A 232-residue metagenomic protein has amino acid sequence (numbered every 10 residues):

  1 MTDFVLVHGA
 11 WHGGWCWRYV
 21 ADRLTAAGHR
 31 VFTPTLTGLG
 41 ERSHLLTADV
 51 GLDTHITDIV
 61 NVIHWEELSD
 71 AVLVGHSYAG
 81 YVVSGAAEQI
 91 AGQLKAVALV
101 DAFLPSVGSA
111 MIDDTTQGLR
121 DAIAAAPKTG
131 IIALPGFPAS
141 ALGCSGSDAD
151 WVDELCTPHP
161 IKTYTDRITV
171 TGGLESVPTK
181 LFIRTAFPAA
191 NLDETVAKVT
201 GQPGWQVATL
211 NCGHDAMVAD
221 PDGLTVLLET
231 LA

Functional and structural regions predicted by a protein language model:
T2-S43: Conserved HGGG/HGGXW glycine-rich cap/lid loop of the alpha/beta-hydrolase fold
F32, G38-A71, E88-Q89, D114-T116: Active-site loop/oxyanion-hole signature of alpha/beta-hydrolase fold enzymes
T35, V72, K95-A98: Residue in the alpha/beta-hydrolase core beta-strand immediately N-terminal to the catalytic nucleophile
V74-G75, A79, V83: Gly/Ala-rich beta-loop-alpha elbow adjacent to hydrolase catalytic centers
E88-P135, T163-Y164, I168-T169, N191-L192 (+1 more regions): Flexible "cap/lid" loop of the alpha/beta hydrolase fold
E154-G173, A186-P188: Active-site nucleophile elbow and catalytic-triad environment of alpha/beta-hydrolase enzymes
E175-K180, Q202-W205: Short, proline-enriched alpha-helix->beta-strand connector loops that line the catalytic pocket of alpha/beta-hydrolase
T185-V218, T230-L231: Conserved loop-alpha-helix segment in the C-terminal half of the alpha/beta-hydrolase fold that carries the catalytic
